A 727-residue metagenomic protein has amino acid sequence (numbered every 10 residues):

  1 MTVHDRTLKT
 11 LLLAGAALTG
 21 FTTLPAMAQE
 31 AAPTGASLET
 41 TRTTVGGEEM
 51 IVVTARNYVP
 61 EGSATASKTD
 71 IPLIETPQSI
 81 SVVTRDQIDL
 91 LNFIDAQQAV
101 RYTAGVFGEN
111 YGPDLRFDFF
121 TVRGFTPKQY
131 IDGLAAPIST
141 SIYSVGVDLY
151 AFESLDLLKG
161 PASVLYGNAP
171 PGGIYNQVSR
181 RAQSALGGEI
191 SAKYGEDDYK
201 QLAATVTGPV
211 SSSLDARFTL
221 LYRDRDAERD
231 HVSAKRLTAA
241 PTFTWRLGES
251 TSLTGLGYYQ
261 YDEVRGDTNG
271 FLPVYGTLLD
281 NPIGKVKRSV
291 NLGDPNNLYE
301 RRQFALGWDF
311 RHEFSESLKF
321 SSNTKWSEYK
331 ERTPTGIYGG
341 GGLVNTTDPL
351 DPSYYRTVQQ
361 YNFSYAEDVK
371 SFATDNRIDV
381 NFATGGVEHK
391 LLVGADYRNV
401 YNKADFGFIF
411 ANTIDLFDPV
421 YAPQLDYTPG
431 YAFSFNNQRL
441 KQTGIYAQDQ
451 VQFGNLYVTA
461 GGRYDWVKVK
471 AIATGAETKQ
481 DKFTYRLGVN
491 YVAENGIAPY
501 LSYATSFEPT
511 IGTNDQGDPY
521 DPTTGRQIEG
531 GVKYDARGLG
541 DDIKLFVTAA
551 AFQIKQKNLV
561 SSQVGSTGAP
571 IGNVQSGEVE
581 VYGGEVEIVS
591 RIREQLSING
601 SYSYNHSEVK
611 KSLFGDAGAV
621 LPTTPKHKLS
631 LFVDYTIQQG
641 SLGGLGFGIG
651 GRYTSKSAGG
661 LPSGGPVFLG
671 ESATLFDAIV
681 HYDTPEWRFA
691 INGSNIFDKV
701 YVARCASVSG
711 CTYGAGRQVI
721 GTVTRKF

Functional and structural regions predicted by a protein language model:
R42, G46-A185, G530: Acidic, small-polar-rich N-terminal luminal/periplasmic segments of exported/outer-membrane proteins
Y150-E153, V164-P241, L247-T251, F304 (+1 more regions): Outer-membrane beta-barrel translocator/receptor signature
R223-A227, A240-R246, S250-E313, E328-V369 (+3 more regions): Acidic/polar loop-and-plug regions of large Gram-negative outer-membrane beta-barrel proteins
R246-G248, V369, E388-V400, S434-Q556 (+1 more regions): Structural signature of Gram-negative outer-membrane beta-barrels, strongest in the C-terminal barrel of TonB-dependent
F310-K325, Y329-I337, T524-R591, I598 (+2 more regions): Membrane-embedded beta-barrel scaffold of Gram-negative outer-membrane proteins
R311-E328, Q360-I472: Face-selective signature of the C-terminal outer-membrane beta-barrel domain
N455, Q553, V574-P662, V700 (+1 more regions): Gram-negative outer-membrane beta-barrel transporters
R652-P662, H681-F727: C-terminal beta-signal and adjacent terminal beta-strands/loops of Gram-negative outer-membrane beta-barrel proteins
